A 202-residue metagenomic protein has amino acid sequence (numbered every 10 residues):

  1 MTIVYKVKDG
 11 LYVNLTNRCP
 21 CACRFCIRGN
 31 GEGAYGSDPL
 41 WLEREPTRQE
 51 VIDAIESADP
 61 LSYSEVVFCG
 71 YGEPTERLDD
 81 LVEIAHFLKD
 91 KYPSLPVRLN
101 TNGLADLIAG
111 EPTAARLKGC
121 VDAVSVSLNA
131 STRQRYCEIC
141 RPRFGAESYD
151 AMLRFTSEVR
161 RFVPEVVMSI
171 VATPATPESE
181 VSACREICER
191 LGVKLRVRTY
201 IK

Functional and structural regions predicted by a protein language model:
M1-T47: Canonical Radical SAM [4Fe-4S] cluster-binding loop centered on the CxxxCxxC motif and its immediate flanking residues
Y5-V7, A58-S62, K118-G119: Flexible, charged surface loops at secondary-structure boundaries
G29, C69, S127: Conserved residues at the C-terminal ends of beta-strands
N30-G36, S62-V66, T132-Y136: Short, basic/glycine-rich phosphate-binding loops at helix/coil junctions that contact nucleotide phosphates
P39-E43, E73, F144: Pocket-edge positions in alpha/beta enzyme catalytic cores
P46-Y71: Short Fe-S-cluster ligation motifs
T75-K202: Conserved AdoMet/S-adenosylmethionine-binding subsite of the radical SAM
